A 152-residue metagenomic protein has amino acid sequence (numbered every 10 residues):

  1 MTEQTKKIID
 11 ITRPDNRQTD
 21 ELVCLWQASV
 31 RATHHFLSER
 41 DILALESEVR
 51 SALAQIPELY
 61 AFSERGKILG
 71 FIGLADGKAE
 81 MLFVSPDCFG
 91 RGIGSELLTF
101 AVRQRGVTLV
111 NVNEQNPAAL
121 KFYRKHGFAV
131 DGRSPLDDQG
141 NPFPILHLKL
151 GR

Functional and structural regions predicted by a protein language model:
E3-C24: A short beta-loop-alpha structural element at the N-terminal edge of CoA-dependent acyl/N-acetyltransferase catalytic
C24-R50: Conserved GNAT-fold acetyl-CoA-binding loop/helix
P57-G70: Conserved beta-hairpin
Y60, I72, G77, L82 (+1 more regions): Conserved GNAT-family N-acetyltransferase fold
K78-F89, V112-N113: A short, internal acetyl-CoA/4′-phosphopantetheine-binding micro-motif in the GNAT/acyltransferase core
G90-R103, K121, K125: Conserved acetyl-CoA-binding loop-helix of GNAT-fold acetyltransferases
R103-Q115: Conserved GNAT acetyl-CoA-binding A-motif
N111-N113, A129-I145: Conserved catalytic-core motifs of GNAT/GCN5-like acyltransferases
